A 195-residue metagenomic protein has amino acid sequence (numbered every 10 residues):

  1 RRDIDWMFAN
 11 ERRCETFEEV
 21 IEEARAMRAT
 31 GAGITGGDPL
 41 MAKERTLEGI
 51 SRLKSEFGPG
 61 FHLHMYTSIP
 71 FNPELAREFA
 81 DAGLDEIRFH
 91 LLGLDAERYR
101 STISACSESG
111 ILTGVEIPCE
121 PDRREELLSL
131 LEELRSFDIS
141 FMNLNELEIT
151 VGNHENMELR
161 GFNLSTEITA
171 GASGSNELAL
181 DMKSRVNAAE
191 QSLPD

Functional and structural regions predicted by a protein language model:
R1-C14: Canonical Radical SAM [4Fe-4S] cluster-binding loop centered on the CxxxCxxC motif and its immediate flanking residues
R13-C14, K43, I69, A96 (+1 more regions): A conditional alpha-helix N-cap/helix-loop micro-motif detector
E15-D38: Short Fe-S-cluster ligation motifs
A26-M27, G58-G60, E190-L193: Short helix-terminating capping/connector loops at secondary-structure junctions
T30-G33, T46-S136, S140-N143: Radical SAM/AdoMet-radical enzyme domain recognition
G37, L92, L147: Flexible loop residues that form catalytic and substrate-binding hotspots at small-molecule/glycan-binding clefts
L40-M41, D95-A96, D122, T150-V151: Short secondary-structure capping/turn micro-motifs that flank functional sites
S101-D195: Conserved C-terminal portion of the radical SAM core fold that forms the substrate/S-adenosylmethionine-binding
